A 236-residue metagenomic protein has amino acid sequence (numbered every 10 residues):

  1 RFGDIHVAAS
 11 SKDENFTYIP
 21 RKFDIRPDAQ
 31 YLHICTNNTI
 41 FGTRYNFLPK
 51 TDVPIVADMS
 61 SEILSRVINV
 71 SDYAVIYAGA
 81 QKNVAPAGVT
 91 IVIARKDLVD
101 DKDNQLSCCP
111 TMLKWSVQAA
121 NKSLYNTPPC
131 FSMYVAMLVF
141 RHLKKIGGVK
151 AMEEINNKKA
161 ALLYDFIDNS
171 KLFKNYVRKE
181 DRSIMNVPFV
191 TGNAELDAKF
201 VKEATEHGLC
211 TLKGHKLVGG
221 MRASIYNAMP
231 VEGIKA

Functional and structural regions predicted by a protein language model:
R1-G3: Membrane helical hairpin/interfacial module
S10-I63: Active-site phosphate-binding strand-loop segment of PLP-dependent enzymes
V56, V70-Q81: Conserved active-site segment immediately N-terminal to the catalytic lysine that forms the internal aldimine
A80-D165, R178: Active-site C-terminal subdomain of aminotransferase-like
L172-Y176, G208-G214: A short linear hydrophobic-aromatic micro-motif
F173-A204: Conserved PLP-binding catalytic core of the aspartate aminotransferase-like
E206, H215-A236: PLP-dependent enzyme catalytic core of the Aspartate aminotransferase-like
